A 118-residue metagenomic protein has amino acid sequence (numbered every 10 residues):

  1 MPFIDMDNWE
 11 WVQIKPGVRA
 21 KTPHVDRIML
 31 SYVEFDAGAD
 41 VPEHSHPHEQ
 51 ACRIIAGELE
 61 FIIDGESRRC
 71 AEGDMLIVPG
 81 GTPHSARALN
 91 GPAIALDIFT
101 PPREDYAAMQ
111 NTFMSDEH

Functional and structural regions predicted by a protein language model:
M1-R27, A108-H118: A short, N-terminal "cap"/entry segment at the start of jelly-roll beta-barrel domains of the cupin/DSBH fold
I14, K21-T22, V33, V41-H46 (+1 more regions): Short histidine-centered beta-strand/loop micro-motifs that create catalytic or ligand/metal-coordination sites
M29, A51, E58-E60, S67 (+2 more regions): Structural motif
E34-D36, S45-F61: Short, conserved beta-strand element in jelly-roll/cupin
G65-G80: Short acidic-glycine-tyrosine-enriched beta hairpin
G80-D105: Ligand-binding loop in jelly-roll beta-barrel domains
